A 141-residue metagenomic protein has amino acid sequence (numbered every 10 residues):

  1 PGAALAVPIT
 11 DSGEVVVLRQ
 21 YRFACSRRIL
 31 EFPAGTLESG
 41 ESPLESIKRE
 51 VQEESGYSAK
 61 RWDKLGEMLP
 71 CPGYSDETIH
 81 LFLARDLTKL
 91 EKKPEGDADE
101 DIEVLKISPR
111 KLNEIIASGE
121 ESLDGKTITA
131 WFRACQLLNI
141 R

Functional and structural regions predicted by a protein language model:
P1-F32: N-terminal strand-loop-strand
G2-L5, T10, T36-G125: Unchanged
V15, P109, I128-W131: A general structural signal for well-ordered alpha-helical segments in protein cores
V17, S39-E41, L137-L138: Short, intrinsically disordered/low-complexity patches at protein termini and at juxtamembrane boundaries
A24, E31, L65, A130-W131: Residue-level signal for alpha-helical context at structural boundaries
R27, H80, T88, L137-L138: A generic structural signal for solvent-exposed, polar alpha-helical segments
I128-R141: Charged phosphate-binding loop/patch that engages nucleotide di/tri-phosphates or the phosphate backbone of nucleic
